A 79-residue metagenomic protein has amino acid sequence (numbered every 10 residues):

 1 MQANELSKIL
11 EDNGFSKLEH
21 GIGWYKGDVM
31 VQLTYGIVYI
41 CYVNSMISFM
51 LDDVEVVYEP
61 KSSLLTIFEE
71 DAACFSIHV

Functional and structural regions predicted by a protein language model:
M1, S76-V79: Short intrinsically disordered terminal tails
M1-Y25: Negatively charged, low-complexity tracts enriched in Asp/Glu with abundant Ser/Thr
A3-L6, K61, E70: Short amphipathic alpha-helical segments that mediate assembly, nucleic-acid/protein binding, or membrane association
H20-L64: Acidic, low-complexity, intrinsically disordered interaction modules
T66-I77: Amphipathic alpha-helical binding modules
